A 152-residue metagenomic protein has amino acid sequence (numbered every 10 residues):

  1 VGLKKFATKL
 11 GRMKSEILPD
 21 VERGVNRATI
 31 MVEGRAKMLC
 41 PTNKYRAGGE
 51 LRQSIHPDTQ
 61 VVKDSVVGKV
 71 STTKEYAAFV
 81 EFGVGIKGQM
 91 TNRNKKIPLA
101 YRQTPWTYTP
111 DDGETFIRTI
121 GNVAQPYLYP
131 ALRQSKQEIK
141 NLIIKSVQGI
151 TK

Functional and structural regions predicted by a protein language model:
V1-K152: Short, Lys/Arg-rich flexible segments
